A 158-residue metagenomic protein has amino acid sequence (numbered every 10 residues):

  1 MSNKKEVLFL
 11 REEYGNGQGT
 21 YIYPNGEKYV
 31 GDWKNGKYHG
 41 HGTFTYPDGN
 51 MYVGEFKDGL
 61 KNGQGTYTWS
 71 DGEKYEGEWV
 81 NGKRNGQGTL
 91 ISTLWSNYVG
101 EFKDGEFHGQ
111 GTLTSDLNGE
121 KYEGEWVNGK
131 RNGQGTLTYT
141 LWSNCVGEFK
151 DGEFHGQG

Functional and structural regions predicted by a protein language model:
K5-G15, E27-H39, M51-N62, K74-N85 (+3 more regions): Conserved anchor residues at repeat-unit boundaries in beta-strand-based tandem repeats, strongest for the MORN repeat
T20-I22, K28, T43-T45, T66-T68 (+4 more regions): Threonine-centered tandem repeat motifs in low-complexity domains
